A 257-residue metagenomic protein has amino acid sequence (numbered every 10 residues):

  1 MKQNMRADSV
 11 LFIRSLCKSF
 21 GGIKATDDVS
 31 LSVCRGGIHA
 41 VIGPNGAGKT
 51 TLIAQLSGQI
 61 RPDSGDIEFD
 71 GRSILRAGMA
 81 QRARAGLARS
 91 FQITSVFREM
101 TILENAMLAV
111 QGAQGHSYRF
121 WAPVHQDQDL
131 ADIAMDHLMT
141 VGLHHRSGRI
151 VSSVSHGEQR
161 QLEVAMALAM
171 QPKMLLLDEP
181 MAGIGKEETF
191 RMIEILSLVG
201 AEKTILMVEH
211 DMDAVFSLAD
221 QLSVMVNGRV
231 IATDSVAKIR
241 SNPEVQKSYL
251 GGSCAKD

Functional and structural regions predicted by a protein language model:
K2-D257: Glycine-rich phosphate-binding loops of nucleotide-dependent enzymes
